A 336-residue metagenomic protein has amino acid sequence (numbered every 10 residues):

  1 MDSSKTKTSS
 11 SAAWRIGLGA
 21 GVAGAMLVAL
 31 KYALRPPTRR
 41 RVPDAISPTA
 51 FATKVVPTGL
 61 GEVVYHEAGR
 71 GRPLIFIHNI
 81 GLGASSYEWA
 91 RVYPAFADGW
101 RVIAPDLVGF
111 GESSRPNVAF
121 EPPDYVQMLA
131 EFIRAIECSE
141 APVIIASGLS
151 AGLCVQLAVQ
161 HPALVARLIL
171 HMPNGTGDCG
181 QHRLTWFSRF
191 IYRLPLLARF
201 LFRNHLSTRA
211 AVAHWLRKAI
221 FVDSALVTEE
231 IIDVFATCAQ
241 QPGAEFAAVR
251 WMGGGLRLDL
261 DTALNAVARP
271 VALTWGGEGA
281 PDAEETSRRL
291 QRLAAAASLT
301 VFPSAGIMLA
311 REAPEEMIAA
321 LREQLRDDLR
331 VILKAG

Functional and structural regions predicted by a protein language model:
S9-R35: Hydrophobic alpha-helical topogenic segments used for membrane insertion/localization
T58-A68: A short loop-to-beta-strand scaffold at the N-terminal edge of the catalytic core in hydrolase folds
E67-E112: Conserved HGGG/HGGXW glycine-rich cap/lid loop of the alpha/beta-hydrolase fold
A90, I103-I145, A310, A319: Active-site loop/oxyanion-hole signature of alpha/beta-hydrolase fold enzymes
V159, R167-R199: Flexible "cap/lid" loop of the alpha/beta hydrolase fold
C179-Q181, N204-N265: Conserved alpha/beta-hydrolase catalytic His-Asp/Glu region
A266-A305: Conserved loop-alpha-helix segment in the C-terminal half of the alpha/beta-hydrolase fold that carries the catalytic
A295-G336: Catalytic active-site module of serine/aspartate enzymes centered on a nucleophile-bearing elbow/loop
